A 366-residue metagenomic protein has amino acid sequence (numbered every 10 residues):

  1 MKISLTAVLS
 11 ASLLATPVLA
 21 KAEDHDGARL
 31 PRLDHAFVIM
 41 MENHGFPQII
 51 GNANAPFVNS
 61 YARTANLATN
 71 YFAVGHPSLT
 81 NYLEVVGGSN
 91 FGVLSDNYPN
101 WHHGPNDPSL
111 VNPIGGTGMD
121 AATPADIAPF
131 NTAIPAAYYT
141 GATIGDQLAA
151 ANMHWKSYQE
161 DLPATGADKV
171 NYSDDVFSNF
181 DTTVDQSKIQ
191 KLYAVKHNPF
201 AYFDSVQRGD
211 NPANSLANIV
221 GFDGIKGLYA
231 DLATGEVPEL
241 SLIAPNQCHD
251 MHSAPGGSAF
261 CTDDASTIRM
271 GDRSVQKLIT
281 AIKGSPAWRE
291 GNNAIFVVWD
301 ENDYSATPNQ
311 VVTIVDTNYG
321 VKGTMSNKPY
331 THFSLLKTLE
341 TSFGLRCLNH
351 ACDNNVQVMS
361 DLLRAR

Functional and structural regions predicted by a protein language model:
M1-A20: Gram-negative bacterial Sec-dependent N-terminal signal peptides
K21-R366: N-terminal pro-sequences and low-complexity stem/linker regions of secreted or lumenal proteins
